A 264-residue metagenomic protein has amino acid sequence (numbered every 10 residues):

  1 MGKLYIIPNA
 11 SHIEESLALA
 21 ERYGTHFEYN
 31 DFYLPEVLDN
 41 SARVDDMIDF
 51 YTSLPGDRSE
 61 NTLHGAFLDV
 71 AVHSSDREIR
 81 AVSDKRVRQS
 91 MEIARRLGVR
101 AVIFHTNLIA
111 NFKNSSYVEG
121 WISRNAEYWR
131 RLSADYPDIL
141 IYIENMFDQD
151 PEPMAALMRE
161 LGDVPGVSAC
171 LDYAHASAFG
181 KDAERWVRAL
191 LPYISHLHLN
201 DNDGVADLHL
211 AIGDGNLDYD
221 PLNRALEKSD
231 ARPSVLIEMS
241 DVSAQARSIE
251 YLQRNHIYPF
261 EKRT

Functional and structural regions predicted by a protein language model:
M1-Q89, E261-T264: N-terminal pre-domain/capping segments
G2, E14-E21, E92, R100 (+2 more regions): Histidine-acidic metal/acid-base catalytic patches
G2-P8, T25-Y29, N61-G65, V102-F104 (+4 more regions): Hydrophobic faces of well-ordered beta-strands that scaffold small-molecule active sites in alpha/beta enzyme cores
I7-S11, N30-L34, A66-L68, N107-I109 (+4 more regions): Active-site beta-loop-alpha junctions enriched in small/polar residues
P35-L38, D69-S74, A110-S115, A178-F179 (+1 more regions): A short acidic, helix-capping loop that chelates divalent metal ions and anchors anionic groups
S41-M47, I79-V87, V118-A126, A155-A156 (+2 more regions): Charged helix-capping and loop-helix junction motifs
I48-L68, S123-Y136, Y219-A225: Alpha-helix-loop-beta-strand connector modules within alpha/beta enzyme cores
H73-S168: Active-site acidic/histidine proton-transfer and metal-coordination neighborhood in alpha/beta enzyme cores
